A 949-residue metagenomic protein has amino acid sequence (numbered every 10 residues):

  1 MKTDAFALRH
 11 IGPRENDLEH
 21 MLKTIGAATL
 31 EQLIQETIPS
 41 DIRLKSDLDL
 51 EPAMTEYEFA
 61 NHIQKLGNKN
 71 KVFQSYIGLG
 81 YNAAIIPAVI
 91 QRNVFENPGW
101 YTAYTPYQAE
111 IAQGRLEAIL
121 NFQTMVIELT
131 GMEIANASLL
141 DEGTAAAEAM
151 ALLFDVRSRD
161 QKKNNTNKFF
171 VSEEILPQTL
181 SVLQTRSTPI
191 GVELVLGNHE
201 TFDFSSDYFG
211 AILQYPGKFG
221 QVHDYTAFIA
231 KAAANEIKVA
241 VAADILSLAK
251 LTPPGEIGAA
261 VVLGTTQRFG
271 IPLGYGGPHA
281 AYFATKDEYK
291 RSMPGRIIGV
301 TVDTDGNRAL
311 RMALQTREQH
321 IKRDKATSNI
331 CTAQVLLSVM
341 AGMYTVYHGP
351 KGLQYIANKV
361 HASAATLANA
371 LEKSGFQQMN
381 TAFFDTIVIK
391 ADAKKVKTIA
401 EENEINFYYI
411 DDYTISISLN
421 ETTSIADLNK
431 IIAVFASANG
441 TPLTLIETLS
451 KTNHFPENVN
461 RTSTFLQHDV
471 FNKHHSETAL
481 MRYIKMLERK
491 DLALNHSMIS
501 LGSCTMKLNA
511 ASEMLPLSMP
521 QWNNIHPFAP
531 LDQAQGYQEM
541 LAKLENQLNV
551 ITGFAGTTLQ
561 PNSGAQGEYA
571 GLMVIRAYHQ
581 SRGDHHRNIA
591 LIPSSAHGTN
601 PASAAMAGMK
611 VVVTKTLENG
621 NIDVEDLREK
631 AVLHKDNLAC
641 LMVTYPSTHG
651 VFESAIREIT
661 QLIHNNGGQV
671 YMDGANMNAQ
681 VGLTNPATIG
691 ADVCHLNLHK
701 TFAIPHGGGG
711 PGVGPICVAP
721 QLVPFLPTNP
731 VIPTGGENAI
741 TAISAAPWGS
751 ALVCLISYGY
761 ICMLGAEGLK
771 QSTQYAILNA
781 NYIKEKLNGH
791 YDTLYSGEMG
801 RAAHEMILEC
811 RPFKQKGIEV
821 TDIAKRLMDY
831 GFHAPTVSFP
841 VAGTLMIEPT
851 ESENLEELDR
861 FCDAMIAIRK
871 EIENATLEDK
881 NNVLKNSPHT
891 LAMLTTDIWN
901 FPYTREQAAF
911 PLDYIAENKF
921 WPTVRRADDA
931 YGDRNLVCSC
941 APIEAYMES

Functional and structural regions predicted by a protein language model:
M1-T24, E36-Y76, I85-Y101, Y107-E110 (+13 more regions): Non-catalytic terminal extensions of PLP-dependent enzymes
A27-D41, A259-G264, A691: TRNA-binding/sensing appendages of the translation machinery
T105-R115, N121-Q123, N136: N-terminal export/assembly segments and adjacent metallocofactor-ligating motifs of anaerobic energy-metabolism
G114, T144-A309, L371, G375 (+7 more regions): Conserved PLP-enzyme active-site core in the AAT-like
M125-A146, N165, F169: A conserved hydrophobic secondary-structure block that centers on an alpha-helix together with its immediately flanking
A135, E193-G197, M379, Y408 (+3 more regions): General small-molecule cofactor/ligand-binding pocket signal
A149, R311-T327, C331, M540-E545 (+3 more regions): A structural-propensity feature for long, helix-poor, extended segments
R268, P278-H348, L641, G682 (+2 more regions): Core active-site phosphate/anionic-ligand binding loop and the adjoining beta-turn-alpha structural block in enzyme
